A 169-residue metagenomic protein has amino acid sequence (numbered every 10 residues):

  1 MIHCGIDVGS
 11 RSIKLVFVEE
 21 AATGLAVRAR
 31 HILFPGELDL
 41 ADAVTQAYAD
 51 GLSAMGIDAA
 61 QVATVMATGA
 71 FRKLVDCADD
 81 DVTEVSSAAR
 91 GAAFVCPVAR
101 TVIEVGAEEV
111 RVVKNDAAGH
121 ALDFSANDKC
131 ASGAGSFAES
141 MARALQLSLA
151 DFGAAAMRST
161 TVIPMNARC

Functional and structural regions predicted by a protein language model:
H3-A43, A121-K129: Short glycine-rich, Thr/Ser-proximal phosphate-binding strand/loop in the N-terminal lobe of ATP-dependent enzymes
H3-D7, V62-M66, R100-E104: Short glycine-aspartate micro-motif
I6-S12, A70, V105-E109: A short acidic Gly-Thr/Ser loop motif
I32-G36, A54-S86, V113-K114, G119-L122: Short beta-strand-loop/turn "lid" adjacent to the catalytic site in phosphate-handling enzymes
P35, D79-A89, I103-A107, S125-G133: Active-site nucleophile and cofactor-binding loops and adjacent substrate-binding regions of central metabolic enzymes
P35-E37, H120-M157, N166: Glycine-rich phosphate-binding loop plus the immediately following alpha-helix
L40-M55: Short, well-ordered amphipathic alpha-helical segments that serve as non-catalytic structural scaffolds within diverse
G91-I103, E109-A126: A generic, well-ordered mixed alpha/beta core segment in the N-terminal half of proteins
